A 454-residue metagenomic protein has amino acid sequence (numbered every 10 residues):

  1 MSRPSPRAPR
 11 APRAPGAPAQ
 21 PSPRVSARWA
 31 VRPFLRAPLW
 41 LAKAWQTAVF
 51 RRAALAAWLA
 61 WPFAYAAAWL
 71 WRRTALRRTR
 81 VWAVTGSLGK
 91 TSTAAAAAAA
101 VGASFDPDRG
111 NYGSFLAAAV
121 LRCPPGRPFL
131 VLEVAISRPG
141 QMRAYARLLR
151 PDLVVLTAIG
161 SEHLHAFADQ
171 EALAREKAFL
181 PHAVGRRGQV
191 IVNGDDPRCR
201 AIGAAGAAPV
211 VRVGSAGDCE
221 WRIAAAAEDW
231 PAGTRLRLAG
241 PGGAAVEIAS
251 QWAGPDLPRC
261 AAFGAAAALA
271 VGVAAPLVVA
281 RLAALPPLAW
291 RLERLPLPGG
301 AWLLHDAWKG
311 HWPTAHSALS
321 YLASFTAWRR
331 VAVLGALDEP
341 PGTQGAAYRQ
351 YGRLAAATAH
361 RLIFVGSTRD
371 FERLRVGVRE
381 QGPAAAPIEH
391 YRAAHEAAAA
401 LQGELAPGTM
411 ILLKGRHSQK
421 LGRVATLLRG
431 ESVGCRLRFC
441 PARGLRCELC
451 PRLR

Functional and structural regions predicted by a protein language model:
M1-A60, A64, A207-P209, G243 (+1 more regions): ATP-dependent carboxylate-amine ligase
Q20, A27-G194, R198-G206, L427-R454: Phosphate-binding loop of NTP-binding sites
T79, V155-W302, A327-W328, R353-A356 (+2 more regions): Acidic, Mg2+-coordinating active-site environments of NTP-dependent enzymes
S87, D106, L132-A135, V192-N193 (+5 more regions): Active-site-adjacent beta-strand anchor residues
A97, V101, L116-V120, A261-V271 (+3 more regions): Buried hydrophobic packing segments
A103-R109, G214, A385-E389: Conserved RecA-like helicase motor-core motifs
F129, L153, F263, L405-K414: Short SAM/SAH-binding signature in class I
V134, M142, Q170, G194 (+4 more regions): Generic detector of well-ordered alpha-helical packing
